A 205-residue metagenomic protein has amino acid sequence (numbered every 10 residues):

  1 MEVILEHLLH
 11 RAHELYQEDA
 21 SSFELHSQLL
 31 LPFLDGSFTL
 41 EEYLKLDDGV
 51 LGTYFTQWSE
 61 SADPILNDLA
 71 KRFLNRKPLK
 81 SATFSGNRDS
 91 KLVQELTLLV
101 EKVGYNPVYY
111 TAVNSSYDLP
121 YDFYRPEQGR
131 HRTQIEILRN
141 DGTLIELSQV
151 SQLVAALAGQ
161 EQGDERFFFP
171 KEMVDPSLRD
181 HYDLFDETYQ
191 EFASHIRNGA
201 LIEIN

Functional and structural regions predicted by a protein language model:
M1-N205: Histidine-centered, transition-metal-coordinating active-site segments
